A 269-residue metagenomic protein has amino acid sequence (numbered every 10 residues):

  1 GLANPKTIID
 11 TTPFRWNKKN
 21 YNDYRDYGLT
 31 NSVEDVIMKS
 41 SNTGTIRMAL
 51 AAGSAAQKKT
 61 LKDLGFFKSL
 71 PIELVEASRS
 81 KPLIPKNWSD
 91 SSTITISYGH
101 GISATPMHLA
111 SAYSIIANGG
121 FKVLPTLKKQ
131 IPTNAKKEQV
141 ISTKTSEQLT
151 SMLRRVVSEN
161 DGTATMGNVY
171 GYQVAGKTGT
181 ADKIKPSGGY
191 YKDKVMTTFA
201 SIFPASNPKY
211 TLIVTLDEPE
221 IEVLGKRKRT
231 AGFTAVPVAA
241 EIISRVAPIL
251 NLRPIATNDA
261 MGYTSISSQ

Functional and structural regions predicted by a protein language model:
G1-E218, A231, Y263-Q269: Beta-lactam-recognizing serine transpeptidase/beta-lactamase-like catalytic domain environment
T133-K137, T230-Q269: Short, gly/Ser/Thr-rich active-site loops of penicillin-recognizing serine hydrolases
V214-I221, V236, I243: Extracellular low-complexity, Gly/Ser/Thr-rich intrinsically disordered linkers and protease-sensitive activation/hinge
E222-K228: Short acidic, glycine/proline-rich loop/turn micro-motifs
